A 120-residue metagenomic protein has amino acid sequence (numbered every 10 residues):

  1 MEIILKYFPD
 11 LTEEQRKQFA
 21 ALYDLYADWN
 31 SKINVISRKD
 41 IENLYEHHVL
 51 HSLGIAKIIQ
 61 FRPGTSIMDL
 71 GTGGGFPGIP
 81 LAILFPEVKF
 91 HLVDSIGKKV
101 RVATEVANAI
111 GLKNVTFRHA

Functional and structural regions predicted by a protein language model:
M1-R38, E42: N-terminal auxiliary segments of SAM/dcSAM-dependent transferases
P9-D10, L25, H47, E87 (+1 more regions): Intrinsically disordered, low-complexity regions enriched in small/polar residues
D28, K32, Y45-P63: Conserved alpha-helix/loop element of class I SAM-dependent methyltransferases that forms part of the SAM/SAH-binding
K32-I33, I41-E42, E46-H47, G73 (+1 more regions): Generic secondary-structure boundary/loop-capping signal
L53-A120: Conserved SAM/SAH cofactor-binding pocket of Class I
